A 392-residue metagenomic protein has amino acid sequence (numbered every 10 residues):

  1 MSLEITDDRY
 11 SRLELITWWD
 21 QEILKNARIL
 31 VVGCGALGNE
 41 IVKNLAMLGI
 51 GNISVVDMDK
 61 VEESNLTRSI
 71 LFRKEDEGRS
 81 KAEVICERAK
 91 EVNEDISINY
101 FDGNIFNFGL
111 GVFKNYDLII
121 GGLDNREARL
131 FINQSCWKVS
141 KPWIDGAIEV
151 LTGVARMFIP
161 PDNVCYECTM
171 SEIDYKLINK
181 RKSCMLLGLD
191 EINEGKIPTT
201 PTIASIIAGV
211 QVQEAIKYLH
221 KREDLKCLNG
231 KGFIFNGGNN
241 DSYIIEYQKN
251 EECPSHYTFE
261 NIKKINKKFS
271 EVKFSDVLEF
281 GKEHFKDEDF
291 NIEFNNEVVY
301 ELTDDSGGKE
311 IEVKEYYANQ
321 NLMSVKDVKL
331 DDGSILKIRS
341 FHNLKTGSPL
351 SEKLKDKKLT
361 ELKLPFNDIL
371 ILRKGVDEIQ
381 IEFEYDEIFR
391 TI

Functional and structural regions predicted by a protein language model:
M1-L30, E63, R339-I392: N-terminal charged helix/coil linker that caps or initiates catalytic domains
V31-C34, V55: Hydrophobic Val/Ile/Leu positions in short beta-strands of Rossmann-like dinucleotide-binding domains
L37: Hydrophobic/small residue at the entry helix of a nucleotide-binding pocket
I50-N93: Glycine-rich phosphate-binding loop and adjoining beta1-alpha1-beta2 segment of Rossmann-like nucleotide-binding folds
L118, G188-N229: Conserved anion/nucleotide-ligand pocket segment
L118-F158: ADP-ribose/adenylate-binding Rossmann-like module
N163-T202: The feature captures the short pre-catalytic strand/loop hairpin that immediately precedes and shapes the active-site
T303-G307, D327-D332: Short cysteine-rich clusters marking metal-coordination/redox-active sites
